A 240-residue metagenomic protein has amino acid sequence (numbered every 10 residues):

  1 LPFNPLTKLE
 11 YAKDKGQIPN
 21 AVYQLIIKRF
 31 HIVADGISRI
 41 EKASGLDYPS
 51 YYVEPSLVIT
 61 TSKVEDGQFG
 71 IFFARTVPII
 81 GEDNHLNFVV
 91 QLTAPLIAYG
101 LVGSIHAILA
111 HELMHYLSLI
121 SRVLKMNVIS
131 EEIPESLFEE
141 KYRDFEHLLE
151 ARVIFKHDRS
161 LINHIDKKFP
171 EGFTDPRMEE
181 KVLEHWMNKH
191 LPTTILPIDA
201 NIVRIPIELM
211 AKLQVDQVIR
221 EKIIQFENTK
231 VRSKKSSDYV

Functional and structural regions predicted by a protein language model:
N4-E10, I26-F30: Charged, helix-prone or intrinsically disordered regulatory segments positioned adjacent to compact structured domains
L6-A21: Acidic/histidine-rich, surface-exposed loop or edge segments in extracytoplasmic proteins
A21, L25-K28, I97-I105, S130: Conserved aromatic-histidine-acidic binding/catalytic patches
L25-Y52: Zn2+-dependent metallopeptidase catalytic core
S50-T61: Long, charged, glycine-rich C-terminal linkers/tails
S62-G103, Y116-L124: Active-site scaffold of zinc-dependent metalloenzymes
G103, V123, N127-V240: Metalloprotease/metallohydrolase-associated module, dominated by Zn2+-dependent proteases
S104-E112: Short alpha-helical catalytic segment bearing the HExxH-like zincin motif of zinc-dependent metalloproteases
